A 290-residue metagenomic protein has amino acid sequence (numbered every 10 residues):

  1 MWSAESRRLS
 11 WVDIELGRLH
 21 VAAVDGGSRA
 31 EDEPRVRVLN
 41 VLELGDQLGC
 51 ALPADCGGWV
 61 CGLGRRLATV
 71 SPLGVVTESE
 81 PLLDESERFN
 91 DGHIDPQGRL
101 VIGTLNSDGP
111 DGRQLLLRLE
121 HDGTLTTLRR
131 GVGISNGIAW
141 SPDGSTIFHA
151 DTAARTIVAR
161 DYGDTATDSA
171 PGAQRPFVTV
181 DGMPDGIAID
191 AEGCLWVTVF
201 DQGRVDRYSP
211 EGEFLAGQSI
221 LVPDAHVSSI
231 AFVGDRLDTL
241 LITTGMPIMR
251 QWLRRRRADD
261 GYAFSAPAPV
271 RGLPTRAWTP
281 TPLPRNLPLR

Functional and structural regions predicted by a protein language model:
M1-S6, L44-L63, L83-R99, L128-T146 (+4 more regions): Beta-rich, blade/repeat-based domains predominating in secreted/periplasmic proteins but also intracellular
W2-A4, L9-E15, A54, W59-R65 (+4 more regions): Conserved beta-strand positions in repeat-built beta-propeller and related beta-rich domains
R18-H20, R66, Q114-L117, T156-V158 (+2 more regions): A short loop-to-beta-strand structural motif that recurs across blades of beta-propeller domains
V24-R29, R160-D168, P210-G212, A268-L273: Short loop/turn segments immediately following beta-strands, especially the blade-tip and inter-blade linker loops
V36-E43, V76-L82, T124-R130, A173-T179 (+1 more regions): A short beta-strand motif characteristic of beta-propeller blades
D55, P72, L117-G123, D206-Q218 (+1 more regions): Flexible "stalk/tail and boundary" regions
G74-L128: Hydrophobic alpha-helical segments and helix pairs
A231-R290: Blade-level signature of beta-propeller repeat domains, shared across WD40, Kelch, NHL, RCC1 and BNR/Asp-box propellers
